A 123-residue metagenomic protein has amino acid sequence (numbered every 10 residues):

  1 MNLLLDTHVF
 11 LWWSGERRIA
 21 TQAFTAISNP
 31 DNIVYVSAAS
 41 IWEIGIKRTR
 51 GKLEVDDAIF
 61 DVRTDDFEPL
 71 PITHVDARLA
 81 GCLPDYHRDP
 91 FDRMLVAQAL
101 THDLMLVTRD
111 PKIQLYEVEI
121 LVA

Functional and structural regions predicted by a protein language model:
M1-V36, R48-F60, H102, L115 (+1 more regions): Short, well-structured N-terminal submotif of metal-dependent ribonuclease cores
P30-V34, D65-E68, Q98-M105: Short active-site oxyanion
S37, I72, R109: Replace "coordinates the UDP/GDP/TDP-sugar" with "coordinates nucleotide-activated sugar donors
G51-L53, P69, M105-T108: Short, hydrophobic beta-strand segments that form beta-sheet elements in well-ordered domains
D61-Y86: Acidic catalytic patch
F91: Acidic donor-binding loop at a coil-to-helix junction in glycosyltransferase catalytic cores that engages
V96-A123: Acidic, PIN/NYN-like endoribonuclease modules and their adjacent C-terminal/linker elements
